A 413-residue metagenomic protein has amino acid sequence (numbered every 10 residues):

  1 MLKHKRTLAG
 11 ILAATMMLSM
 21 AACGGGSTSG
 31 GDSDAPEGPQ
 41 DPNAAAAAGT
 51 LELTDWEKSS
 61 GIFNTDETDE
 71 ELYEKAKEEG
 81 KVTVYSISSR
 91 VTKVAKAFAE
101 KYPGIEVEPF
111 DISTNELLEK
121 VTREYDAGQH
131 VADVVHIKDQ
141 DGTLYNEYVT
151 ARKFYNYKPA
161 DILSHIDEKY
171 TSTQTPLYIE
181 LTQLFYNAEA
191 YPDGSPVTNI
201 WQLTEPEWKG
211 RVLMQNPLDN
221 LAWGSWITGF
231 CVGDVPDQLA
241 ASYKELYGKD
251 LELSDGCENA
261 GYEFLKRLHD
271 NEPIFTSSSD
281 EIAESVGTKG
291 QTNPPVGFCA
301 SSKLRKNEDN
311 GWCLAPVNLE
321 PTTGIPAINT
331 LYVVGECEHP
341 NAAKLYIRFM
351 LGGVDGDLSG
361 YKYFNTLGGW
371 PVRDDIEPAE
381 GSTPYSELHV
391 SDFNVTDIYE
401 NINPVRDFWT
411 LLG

Functional and structural regions predicted by a protein language model:
M1-E79: Short, low-complexity disordered leader/linker segments with a strong preference for bacterial N-terminal type II
D41, A45-K58, E387-G413: Conserved C-terminal helix/tail region of periplasmic/extracytoplasmic solute-binding proteins
N43-A47, D66-K77, I87-E106, Y363: Short, polar/charged alpha-helical segment
V84, G128-H136, F275, T292-A300 (+1 more regions): Paired acidic/hydrophobic, glycine-rich loop segments that form the ligand-binding mouth/hinge of periplasmic-binding
Y85-K96, E108-T122, H130-G287: Extracytoplasmic ligand-binding site segments that recognize negatively charged/polar headgroups
D141-E147, P294-C313: A ligand-binding cleft/hinge motif common to bilobed small-molecule-binding domains
S164-E168, I179-T182, L265-L268, N310-G335: Periplasmic-binding protein-like
G324-T396: Mature extracytoplasmic/periplasmic domains
